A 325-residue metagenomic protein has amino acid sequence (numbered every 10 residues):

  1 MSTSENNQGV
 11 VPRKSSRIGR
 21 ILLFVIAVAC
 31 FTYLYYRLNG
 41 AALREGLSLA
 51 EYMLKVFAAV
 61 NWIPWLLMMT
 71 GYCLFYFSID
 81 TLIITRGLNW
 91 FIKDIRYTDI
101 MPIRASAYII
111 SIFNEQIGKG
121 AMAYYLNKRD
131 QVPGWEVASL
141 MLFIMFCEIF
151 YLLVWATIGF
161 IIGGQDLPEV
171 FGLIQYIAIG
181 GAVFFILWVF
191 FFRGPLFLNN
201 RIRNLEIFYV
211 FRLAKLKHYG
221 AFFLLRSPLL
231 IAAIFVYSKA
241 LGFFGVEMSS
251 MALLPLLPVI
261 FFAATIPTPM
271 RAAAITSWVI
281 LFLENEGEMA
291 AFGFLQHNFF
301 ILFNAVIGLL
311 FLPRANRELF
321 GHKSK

Functional and structural regions predicted by a protein language model:
M1-I103, I162-T265, N285-G287, G293-K325: Predominantly cytoplasmic-facing regulatory/coupling regions of multi-pass membrane proteins
L74, R86-F91, I112, A123-D130 (+1 more regions): Helix-loop junctions at the membrane interface of multi-pass solute transporters
S78-I83, F113-A123, L152, A263-I280: Transmembrane helix boundary and interhelical junction motifs in multipass membrane proteins
Y97-I100, K119-G120, Q131-F146, E286-Q296: Membrane-interface alpha-helices at helix entry/exit sites of multi-pass transporters
M101-Q131: Extended non-transmembrane interhelical loops and adjacent amphipathic helices of multipass membrane proteins
S106-N114, E136-F160, A263, F294-I307: Membrane-embedded alpha-helical segments of transport systems, primarily multispan ion/solute transporters
T276-A290: Short, membrane-exposed interhelical loops at transmembrane-helix boundaries
